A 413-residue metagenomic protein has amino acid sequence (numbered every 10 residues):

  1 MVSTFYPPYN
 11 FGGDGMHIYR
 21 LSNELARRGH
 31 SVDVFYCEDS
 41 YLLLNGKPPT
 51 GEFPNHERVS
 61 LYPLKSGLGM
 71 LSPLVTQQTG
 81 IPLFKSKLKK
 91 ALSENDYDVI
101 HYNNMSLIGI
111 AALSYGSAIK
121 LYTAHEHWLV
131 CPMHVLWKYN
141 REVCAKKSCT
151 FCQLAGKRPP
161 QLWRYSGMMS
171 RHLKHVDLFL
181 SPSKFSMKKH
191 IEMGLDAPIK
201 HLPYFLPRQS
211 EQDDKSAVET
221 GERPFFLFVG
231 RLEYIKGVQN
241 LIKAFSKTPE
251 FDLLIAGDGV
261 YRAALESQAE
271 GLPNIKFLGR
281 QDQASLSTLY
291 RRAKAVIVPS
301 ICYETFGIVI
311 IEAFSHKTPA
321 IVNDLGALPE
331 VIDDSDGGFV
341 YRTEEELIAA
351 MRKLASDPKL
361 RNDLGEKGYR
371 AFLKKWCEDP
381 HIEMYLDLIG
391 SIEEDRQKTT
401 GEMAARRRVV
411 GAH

Functional and structural regions predicted by a protein language model:
M1-P49, S93-N95, I119, S246 (+1 more regions): N-terminal subdomain of nucleotide-sugar transferases
M16, P224, F228-K247, V260-A263: A conserved mid-protein helix/loop that constitutes part of the nucleotide-sugar donor-binding site
W128, E142-F179: Membrane-proximal helix-turn-helix segments that form the acceptor-binding/catalytic region of lipid-linked
A264-A284, T288: Nucleotide-activated donor-binding/catalytic signature segment of Leloir-type glycosyltransferases, i.e., the conserved
R291-T305, T318: Acidic donor-binding loop of glycosyltransferase active sites
I310, P319-V322: Short hydrophobic beta-strand element within catalytic cores of glycosyltransferases and related nucleotide-activated
D334-E345, K353-K359: Conserved acidic donor-binding segment of nucleotide-sugar-dependent glycosyltransferases
K359-G390: A charged, aromatic-enriched C-terminal amphipathic alpha-helix characteristic of glycosyltransferases across folds
